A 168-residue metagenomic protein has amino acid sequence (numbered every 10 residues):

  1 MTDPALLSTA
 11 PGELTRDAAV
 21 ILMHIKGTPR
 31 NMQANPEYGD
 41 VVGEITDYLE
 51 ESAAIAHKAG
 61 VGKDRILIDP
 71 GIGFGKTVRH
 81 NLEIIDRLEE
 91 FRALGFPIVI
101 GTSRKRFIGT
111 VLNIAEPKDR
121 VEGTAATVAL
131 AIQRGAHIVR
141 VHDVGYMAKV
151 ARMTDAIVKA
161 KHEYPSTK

Functional and structural regions predicted by a protein language model:
M1-I55, A59, G75-K168: Active-site-adjacent loop and "lid" segments of alpha/beta metabolic enzymes
G62-R65: Short acidic capping loops at alpha-helix termini that bridge into adjacent secondary structure
I72: Active-site metal-binding loops of divalent metal-dependent hydrolases
